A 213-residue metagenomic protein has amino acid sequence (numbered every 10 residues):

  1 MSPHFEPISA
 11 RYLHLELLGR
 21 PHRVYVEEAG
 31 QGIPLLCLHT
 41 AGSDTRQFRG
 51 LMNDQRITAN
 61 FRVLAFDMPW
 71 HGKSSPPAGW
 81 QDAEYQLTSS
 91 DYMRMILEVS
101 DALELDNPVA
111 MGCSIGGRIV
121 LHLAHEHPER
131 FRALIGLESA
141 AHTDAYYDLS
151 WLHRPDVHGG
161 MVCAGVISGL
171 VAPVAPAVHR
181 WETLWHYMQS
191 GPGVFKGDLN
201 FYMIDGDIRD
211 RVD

Functional and structural regions predicted by a protein language model:
S2-R23: N-terminal cap/lid segment of alpha/beta-hydrolase-fold proteins
L18, H22-G79: Conserved HGGG/HGGXW glycine-rich cap/lid loop of the alpha/beta-hydrolase fold
G19, L64-M111: Active-site loop/oxyanion-hole signature of alpha/beta-hydrolase fold enzymes
P34, R62, D106-V109, R130-A133: Structural signature of beta-strand start/N-cap positions in the alpha/beta core of ABC transporter nucleotide-binding
G112, G116, V120: Gly/Ala-rich beta-loop-alpha elbow adjacent to hydrolase catalytic centers
L121-E126, F131-V162: Flexible "cap/lid" loop of the alpha/beta hydrolase fold
A145-Y146, G160-D213: Conserved alpha/beta-hydrolase catalytic His-Asp/Glu region
